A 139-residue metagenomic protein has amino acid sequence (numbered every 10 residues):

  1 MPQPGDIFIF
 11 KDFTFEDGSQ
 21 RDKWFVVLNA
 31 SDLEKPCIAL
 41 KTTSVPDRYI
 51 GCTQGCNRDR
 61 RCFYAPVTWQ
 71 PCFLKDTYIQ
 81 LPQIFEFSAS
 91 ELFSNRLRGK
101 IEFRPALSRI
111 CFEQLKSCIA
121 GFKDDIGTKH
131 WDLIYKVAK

Functional and structural regions predicted by a protein language model:
P4-G5: Loop/turn positions that initiate beta-strands
F13-F15: Short, solvent-exposed loop/turn elements at beta->coil junctions and helix N-caps that rim active or binding pockets
D17-R21, V27-P66: Compact nucleic-acid interaction/catalytic patches
C62-K139: C-terminal terminal-subdomain/extension
